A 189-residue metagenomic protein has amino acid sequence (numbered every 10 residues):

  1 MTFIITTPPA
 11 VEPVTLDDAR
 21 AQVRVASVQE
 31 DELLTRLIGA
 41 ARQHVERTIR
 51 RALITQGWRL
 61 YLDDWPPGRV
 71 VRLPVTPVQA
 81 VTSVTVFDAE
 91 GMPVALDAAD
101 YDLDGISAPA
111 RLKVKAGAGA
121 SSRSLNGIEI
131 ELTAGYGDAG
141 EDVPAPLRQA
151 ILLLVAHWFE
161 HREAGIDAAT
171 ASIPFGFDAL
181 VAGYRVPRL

Functional and structural regions predicted by a protein language model:
M1-L189: Divalent metal-cofactor coordination and adjacent catalytic microenvironments
